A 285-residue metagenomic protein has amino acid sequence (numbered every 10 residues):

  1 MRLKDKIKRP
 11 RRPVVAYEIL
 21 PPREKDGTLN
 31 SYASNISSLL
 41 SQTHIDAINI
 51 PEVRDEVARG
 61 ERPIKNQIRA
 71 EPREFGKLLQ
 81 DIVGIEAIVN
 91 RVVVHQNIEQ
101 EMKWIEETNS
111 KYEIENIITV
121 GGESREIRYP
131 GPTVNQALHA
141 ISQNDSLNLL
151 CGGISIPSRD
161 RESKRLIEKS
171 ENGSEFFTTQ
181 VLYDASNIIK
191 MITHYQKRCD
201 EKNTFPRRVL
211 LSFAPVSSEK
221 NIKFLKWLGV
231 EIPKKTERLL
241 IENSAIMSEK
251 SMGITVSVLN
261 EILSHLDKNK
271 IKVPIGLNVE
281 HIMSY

Functional and structural regions predicted by a protein language model:
M1-R161, S244, K250-G253, N260 (+2 more regions): Active-site beta->alpha loop and helix N-cap motifs at the rims of alpha/beta catalytic domains
A47, F176-T178: Residue-level detection of beta-strand scaffold positions
E106-T108, Y195-K197, W227-V230: Short, hinge-like loop/turn segments at secondary-structure boundaries
N116-I154, S158-K164, N172, T179-Q180 (+4 more regions): Conserved anion-binding
N203-K272: Catalytic-face loop-and-helix region of soluble metabolic enzyme cores
